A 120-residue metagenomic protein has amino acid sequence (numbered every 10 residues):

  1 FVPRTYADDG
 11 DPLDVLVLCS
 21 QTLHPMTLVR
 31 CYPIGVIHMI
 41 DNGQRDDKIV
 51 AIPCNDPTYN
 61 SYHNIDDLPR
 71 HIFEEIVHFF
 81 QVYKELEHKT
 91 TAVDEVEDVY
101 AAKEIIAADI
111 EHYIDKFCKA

Functional and structural regions predicted by a protein language model:
F1-A120: Hydrophobic N-terminal alpha-helices or hydrophobic patches in metabolic proteins across all domains of life
